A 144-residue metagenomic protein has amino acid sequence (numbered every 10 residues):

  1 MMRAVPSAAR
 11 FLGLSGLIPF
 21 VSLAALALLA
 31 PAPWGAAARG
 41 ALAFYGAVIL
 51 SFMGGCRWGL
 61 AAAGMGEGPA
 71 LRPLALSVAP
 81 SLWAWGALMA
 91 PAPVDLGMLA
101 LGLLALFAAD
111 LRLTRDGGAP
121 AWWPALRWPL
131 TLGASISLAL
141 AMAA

Functional and structural regions predicted by a protein language model:
M1-G16: N-terminal membrane topogenic signal
M2, M53-G66, A108-P120: C-terminal ends of transmembrane helices
A9, A109-A134: Interfacial loop-to-transmembrane junctions
G16-L23, L74-W85, L126-M142: Small-residue-rich segments of transmembrane alpha-helices in multi-pass membrane proteins, especially helix faces
L28-R39: Membrane-interface helix termini and inter-helical loops of multi-pass transporters
G40-L60, A105-L106: Hydrophobic, membrane-facing alpha-helical anchors
R57-G86: Helix-adjacent hinge/juxtasegments
G86-A105: Transmembrane helix-loop-helix
